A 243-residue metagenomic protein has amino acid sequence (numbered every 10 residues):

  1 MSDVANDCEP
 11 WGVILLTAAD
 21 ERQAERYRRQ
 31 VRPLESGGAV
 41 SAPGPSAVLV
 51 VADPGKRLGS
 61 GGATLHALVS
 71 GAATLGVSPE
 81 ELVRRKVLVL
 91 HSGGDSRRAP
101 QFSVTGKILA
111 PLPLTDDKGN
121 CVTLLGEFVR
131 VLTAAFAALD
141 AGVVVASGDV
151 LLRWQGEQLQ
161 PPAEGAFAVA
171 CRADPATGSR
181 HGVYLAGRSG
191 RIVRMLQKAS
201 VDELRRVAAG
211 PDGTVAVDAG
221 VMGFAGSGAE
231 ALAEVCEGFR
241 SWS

Functional and structural regions predicted by a protein language model:
S2-S243: Unchanged
